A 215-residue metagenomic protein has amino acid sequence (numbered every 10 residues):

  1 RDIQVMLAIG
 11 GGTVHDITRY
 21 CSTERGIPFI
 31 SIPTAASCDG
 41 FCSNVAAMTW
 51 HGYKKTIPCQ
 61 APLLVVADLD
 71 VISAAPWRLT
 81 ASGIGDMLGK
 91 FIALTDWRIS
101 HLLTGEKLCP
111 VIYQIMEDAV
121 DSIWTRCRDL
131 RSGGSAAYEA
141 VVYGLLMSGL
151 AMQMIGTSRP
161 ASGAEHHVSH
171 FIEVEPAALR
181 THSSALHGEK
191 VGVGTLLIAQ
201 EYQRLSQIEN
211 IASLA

Functional and structural regions predicted by a protein language model:
R1-I30, D129-A140: N-terminal small/polar loop signature for handling phosphorylated ligands or for N-terminal nucleophile
I3-V5, G26, A61, G156-R159: A generic hydrophobic-helix recognition signal that picks specific residues within alpha-helical hydrophobic
L7-I9, I30-I32, A67, A161-G163: General beta-strand structural signal in soluble alpha/beta enzymes
V14, S37, Q203: Surface-exposed, flexible loop/turn segments at secondary-structure boundaries
D16, D39, H170: Alpha-helical elements of the RecA-like P-loop NTPase motor core of helicases
Y20-D121: A glycine/threonine-rich phosphate-anchoring loop and its flanking beta-alpha core in nucleotide/phosphate-binding
Y113-A215: Active-site segments that bind and position negatively charged phosphate/pyrophosphate groups
